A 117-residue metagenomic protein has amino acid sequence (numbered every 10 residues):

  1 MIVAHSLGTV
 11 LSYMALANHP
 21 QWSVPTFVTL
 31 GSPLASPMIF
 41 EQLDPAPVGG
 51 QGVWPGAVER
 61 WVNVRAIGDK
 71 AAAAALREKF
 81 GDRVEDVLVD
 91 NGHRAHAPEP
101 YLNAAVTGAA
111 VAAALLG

Functional and structural regions predicted by a protein language model:
M1-V3, L7-G117: Lipid deacylating catalytic domains
